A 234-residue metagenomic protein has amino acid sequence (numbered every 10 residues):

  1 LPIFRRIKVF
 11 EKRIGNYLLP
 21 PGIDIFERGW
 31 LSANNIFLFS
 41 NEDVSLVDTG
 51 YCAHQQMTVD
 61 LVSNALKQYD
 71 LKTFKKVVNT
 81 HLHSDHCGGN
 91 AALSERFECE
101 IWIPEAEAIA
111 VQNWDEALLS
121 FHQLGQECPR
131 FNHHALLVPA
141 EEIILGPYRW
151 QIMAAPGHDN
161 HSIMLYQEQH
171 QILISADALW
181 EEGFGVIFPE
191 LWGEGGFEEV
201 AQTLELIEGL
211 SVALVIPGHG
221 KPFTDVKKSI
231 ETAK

Functional and structural regions predicted by a protein language model:
L1-K8: N-terminal amphipathic/basic-hydrophobic helices that include classical n-h-c signal peptides and signal-anchor
K12-Y69, M164-A176: Conserved beta-strand hairpin/beta-sheet module of binuclear metal-dependent hydrolase folds, prominently
Y17-I23, F121-G125, G146-Y148: Short Pro/Gly-enriched beta-strand edge/turn motifs at strand-loop
P21, R96-F97, S211: Short, structured coil segments at secondary-structure junctions
D24, S45, V78, W102 (+4 more regions): Hydrophobic/aromatic beta-strand patches that form the interior of the parallel beta-sheet core in alpha/beta enzyme
V44, Y51-A53, R149-P156, N160-T232: Metallo-beta-lactamase
A53-M57, V62-I144: Active-site HxH/HxHxD metal-binding segment of metal-dependent hydrolases
